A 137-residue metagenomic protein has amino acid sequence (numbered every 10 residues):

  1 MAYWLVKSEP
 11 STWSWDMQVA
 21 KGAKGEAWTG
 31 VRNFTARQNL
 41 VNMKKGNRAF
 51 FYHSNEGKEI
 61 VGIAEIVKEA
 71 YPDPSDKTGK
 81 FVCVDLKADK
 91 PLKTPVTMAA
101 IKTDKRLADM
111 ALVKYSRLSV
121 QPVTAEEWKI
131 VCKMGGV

Functional and structural regions predicted by a protein language model:
M1-M43, V137: Compositionally biased, charged N-terminal/linker segments
A2, K24-G30, K45-N47, I60-G62 (+2 more regions): A generic structural signal for short beta-strands and their flanking turns/coil linkers
M17, P95-I101, C132-M134: Short, charged, solvent-exposed linker or helix-capping segments at domain edges/interfaces that act as flexible hinges
L40-Y52: Short coil-to-beta transition motif at edge beta-strands of beta-rich domains
Y52-K58: Short, charged beta-turn/beta-strand-edge "cap" motif at the junction between a beta-strand and an adjacent loop
G62-V120: Aromatic- and Lys/Arg-enriched surface recognition patch
